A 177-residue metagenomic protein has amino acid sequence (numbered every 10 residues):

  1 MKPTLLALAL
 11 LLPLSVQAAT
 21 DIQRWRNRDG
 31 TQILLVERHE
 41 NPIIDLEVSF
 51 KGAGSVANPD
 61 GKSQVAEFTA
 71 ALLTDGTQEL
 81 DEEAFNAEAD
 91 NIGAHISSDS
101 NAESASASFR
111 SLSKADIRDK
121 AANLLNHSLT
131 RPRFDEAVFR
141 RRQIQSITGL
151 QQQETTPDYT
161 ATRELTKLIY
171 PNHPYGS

Functional and structural regions predicted by a protein language model:
M1-L8: Sec-dependent signal peptide recognition, specifically the positively charged N-region followed immediately by
L8-A18: Hydrophobic h-region of N-terminal signal peptides that target proteins for export in Gram-negative bacteria
A18-I43: N- or domain-start disorder-to-order transition segments that initiate the globular core
V36, N41-F68, E82-S128, I147 (+1 more regions): M16 family metallopeptidases and their MPP-like homologs
T77-Q78: Extracytoplasmic
E82, N86-A87, R133-Q151: Acidic/histidine-enriched alpha-helical segments
E154, D158: Short conserved segment of the HATPase_c
